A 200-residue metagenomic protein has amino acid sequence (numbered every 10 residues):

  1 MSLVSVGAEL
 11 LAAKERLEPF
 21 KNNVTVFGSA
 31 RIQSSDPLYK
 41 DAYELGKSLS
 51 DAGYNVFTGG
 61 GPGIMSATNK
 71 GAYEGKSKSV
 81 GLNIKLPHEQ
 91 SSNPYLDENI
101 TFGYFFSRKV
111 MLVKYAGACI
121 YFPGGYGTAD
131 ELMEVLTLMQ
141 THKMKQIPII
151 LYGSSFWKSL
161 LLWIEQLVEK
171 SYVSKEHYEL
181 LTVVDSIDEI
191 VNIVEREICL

Functional and structural regions predicted by a protein language model:
S2-L82: Glycine-rich beta-alpha loop segments
S29-I32, K85-P87, G124-T128: Short glycine-rich anion-binding loops that position phosphate/pyrophosphate groups of nucleotides and phosphorylated
G63-Y121: Acidic/glycine-enriched connector segments
S66-A67, S159, I193: Phosphate- and divalent-cation-binding pockets in alpha/beta enzyme and binding domains that engage nucleotide-derived
L86-S91, T128, F156-S159: Short gly/pro/ser/thr-enriched loop/turn and capping motifs at secondary-structure boundaries
G103-S155, I198-L200: Active-site/ligand-binding-proximal alpha/beta "capping" segment
K114, A118, S174-L200: A charged, well-structured terminal subsegment
M139-E169, V173-E176, I187-E189: Phosphate/ribose-phosphate-bearing ligand recognition and processing surfaces, centered on ADP-ribose/NAD(+/P+) systems
